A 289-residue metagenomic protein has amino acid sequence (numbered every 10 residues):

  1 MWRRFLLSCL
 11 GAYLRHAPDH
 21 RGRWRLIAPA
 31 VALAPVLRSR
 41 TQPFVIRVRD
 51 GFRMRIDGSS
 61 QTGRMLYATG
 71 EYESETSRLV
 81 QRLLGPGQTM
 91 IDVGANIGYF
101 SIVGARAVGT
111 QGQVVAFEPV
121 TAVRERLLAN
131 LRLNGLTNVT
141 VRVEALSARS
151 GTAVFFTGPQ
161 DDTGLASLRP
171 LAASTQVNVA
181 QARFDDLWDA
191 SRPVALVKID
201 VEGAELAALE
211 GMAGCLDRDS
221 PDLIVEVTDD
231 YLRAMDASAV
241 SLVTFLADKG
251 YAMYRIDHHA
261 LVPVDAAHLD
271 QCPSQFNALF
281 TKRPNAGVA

Functional and structural regions predicted by a protein language model:
M1-A289: Phosphate/nucleotide-binding beta-alpha loop and adjacent structural elements of enzyme active sites
